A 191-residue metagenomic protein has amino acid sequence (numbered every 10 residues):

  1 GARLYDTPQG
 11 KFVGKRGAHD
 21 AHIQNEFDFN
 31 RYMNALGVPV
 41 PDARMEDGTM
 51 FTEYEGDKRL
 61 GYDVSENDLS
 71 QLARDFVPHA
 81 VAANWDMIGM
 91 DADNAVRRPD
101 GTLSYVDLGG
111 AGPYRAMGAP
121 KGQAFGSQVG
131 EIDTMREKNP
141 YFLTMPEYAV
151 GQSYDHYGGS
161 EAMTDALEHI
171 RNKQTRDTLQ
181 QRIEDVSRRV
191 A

Functional and structural regions predicted by a protein language model:
G1-R59, V81-W85: Conserved ATP-binding subdomain of kinase catalytic cores across diverse folds
K15, F27-N34, E55-G56, D75 (+2 more regions): Generic low-polarity alpha-helical segments
H19, G61-S65, T144-P146: Alpha-helix initiation/capping motif
E26-F29, S65, G118-K121: Surface-exposed beta-strand edges and their flanking turn/coil or helix-capping segments
Y32-A35, L69-L72, Q123-S127: Short, low-complexity, polar/charged sequence segments that are solvent-exposed and flexible
D63-G118: Conserved kinase catalytic-core segment
R98-A191: C-terminal catalytic region of ATP-dependent kinase domains
